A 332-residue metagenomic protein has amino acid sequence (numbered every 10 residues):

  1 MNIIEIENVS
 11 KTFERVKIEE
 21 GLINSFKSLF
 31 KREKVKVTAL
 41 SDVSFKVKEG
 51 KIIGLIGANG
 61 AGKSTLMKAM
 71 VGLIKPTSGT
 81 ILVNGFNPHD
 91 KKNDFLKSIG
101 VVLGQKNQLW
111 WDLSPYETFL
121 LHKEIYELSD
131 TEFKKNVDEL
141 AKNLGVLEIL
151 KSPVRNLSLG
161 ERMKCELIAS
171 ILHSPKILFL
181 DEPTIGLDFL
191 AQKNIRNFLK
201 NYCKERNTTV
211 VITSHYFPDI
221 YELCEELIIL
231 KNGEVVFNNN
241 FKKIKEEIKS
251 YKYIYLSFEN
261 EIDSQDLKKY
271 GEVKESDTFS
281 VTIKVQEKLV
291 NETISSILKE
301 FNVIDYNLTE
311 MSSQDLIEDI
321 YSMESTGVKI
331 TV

Functional and structural regions predicted by a protein language model:
I23-S28, L120, E124, T131-I149: Conserved ABC ATPase "signature" region
G79-H89, F95-L96: Conserved ABC transporter NBD signature motif
L178-E182: Catalytic Walker B motif of ABC-type/P-loop ATPase nucleotide-binding domains
R196-K284: ABC transporter nucleotide-binding domain
Q286-V332: C-terminal coupling/interaction segments
